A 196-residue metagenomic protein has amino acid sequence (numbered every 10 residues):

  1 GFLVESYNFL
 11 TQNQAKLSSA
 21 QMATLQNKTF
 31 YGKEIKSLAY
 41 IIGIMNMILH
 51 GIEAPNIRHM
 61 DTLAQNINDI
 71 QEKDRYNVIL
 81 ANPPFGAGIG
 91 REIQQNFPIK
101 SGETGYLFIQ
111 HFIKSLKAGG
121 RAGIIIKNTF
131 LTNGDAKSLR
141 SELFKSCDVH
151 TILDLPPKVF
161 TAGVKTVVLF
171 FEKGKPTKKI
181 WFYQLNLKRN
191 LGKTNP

Functional and structural regions predicted by a protein language model:
G1-V78, G86-G88, I93, K100-G102 (+4 more regions): Conserved S-adenosyl-L-methionine
K28-Y31, E92-F97, L155-P156, N190-N195: Short beta-alpha connecting loops at secondary-structure transitions that line or flank enzyme active sites
S37-Y40, S101-F171: Conserved Class I SAM-dependent methyltransferase catalytic core
R58-Q65, D154-P157, K178-Q184: Non-catalytic, mostly N-terminal accessory regions of nucleic-acid modification and defense proteins
Q65-N68, G86-I89, N133-G134, T161-G163 (+2 more regions): Switch/connector loops and helix/strand junctions flanking conserved nucleotide-binding motifs in nucleotide-processing
I79-L80, A122: Hydrophobic beta-strand segment of the Class I
V159-P196: Flexible, glycine-/basic-rich loop-and-beta segments that form/coincide with the SAM-dependent methyltransferase
